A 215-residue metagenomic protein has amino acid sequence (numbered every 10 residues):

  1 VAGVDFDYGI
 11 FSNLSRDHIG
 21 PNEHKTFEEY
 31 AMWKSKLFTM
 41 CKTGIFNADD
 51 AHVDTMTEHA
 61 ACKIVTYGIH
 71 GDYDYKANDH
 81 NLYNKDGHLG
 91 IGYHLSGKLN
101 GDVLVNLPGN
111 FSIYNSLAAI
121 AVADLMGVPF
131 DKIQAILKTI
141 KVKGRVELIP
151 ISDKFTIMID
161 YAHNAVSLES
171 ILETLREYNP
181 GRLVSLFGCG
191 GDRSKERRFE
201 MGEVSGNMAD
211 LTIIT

Functional and structural regions predicted by a protein language model:
V1-H59, L168: Flexible active-site lid/hinge loop adjacent to a nucleotide/diphosphate and Mg2+-phosphate binding pocket
V1-I19, T55-D102, K138-I149: Extended acidic/charged loop-beta regions that coordinate divalent cations and stabilize anionic phosphate/carboxylate
Y8, K85, Y93-L211: Nucleotide phosphate-binding/pyrophosphate-handling subdomain across enzymes that bind or process nucleotide phosphates
S12, Y30, I45, I64 (+5 more regions): Residue-level signal for inorganic ion chemistry
K42, C62, G181-R182: Short coil/turn segments at beta-strand junctions that form active-site/ligand-binding loops
F46-A48, G68, F187: Short beta-strand/turn micro-motifs composed of small residues that flank or help shape donor/cofactor-binding pockets
D50-T55, D74, R193-S194: Short, charged/polar "capping" segments at the starts of alpha-helices and the immediately preceding loops
